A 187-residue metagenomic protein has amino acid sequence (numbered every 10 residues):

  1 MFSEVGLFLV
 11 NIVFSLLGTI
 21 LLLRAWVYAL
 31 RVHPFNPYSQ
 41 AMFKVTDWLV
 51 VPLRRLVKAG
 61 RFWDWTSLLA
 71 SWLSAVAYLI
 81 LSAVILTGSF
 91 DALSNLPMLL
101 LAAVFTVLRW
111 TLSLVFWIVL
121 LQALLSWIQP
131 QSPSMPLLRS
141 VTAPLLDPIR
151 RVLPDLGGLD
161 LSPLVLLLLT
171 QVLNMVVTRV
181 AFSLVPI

Functional and structural regions predicted by a protein language model:
M1-I187: Selective transmembrane helix interface/packing segments
